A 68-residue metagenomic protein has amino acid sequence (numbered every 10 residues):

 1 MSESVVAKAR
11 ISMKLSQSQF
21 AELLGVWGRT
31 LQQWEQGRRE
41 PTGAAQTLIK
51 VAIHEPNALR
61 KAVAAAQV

Functional and structural regions predicted by a protein language model:
M1-S12, V51: A short, Lys/Arg-rich alpha-helix, primarily the initiator
I11, G25, Q36: Residue-level detection of the helix-turn-helix DNA-binding "recognition helix"
F20, L24-G25, I49: Short amphipathic alpha-helix starts
F20-A21, L31-W34: Conserved hydrophobic/aromatic packing and binding residues within compact polymer-binding modules
R38-G43: Short, solvent-exposed alpha-helical "recognition" segments
A44-K61: DNA major-groove recognition helix of helix-turn-helix/homeodomain DNA-binding modules
K61-V68: Short, charged recognition helix plus adjacent turn of helix-turn-helix-like nucleic-acid-binding domains
